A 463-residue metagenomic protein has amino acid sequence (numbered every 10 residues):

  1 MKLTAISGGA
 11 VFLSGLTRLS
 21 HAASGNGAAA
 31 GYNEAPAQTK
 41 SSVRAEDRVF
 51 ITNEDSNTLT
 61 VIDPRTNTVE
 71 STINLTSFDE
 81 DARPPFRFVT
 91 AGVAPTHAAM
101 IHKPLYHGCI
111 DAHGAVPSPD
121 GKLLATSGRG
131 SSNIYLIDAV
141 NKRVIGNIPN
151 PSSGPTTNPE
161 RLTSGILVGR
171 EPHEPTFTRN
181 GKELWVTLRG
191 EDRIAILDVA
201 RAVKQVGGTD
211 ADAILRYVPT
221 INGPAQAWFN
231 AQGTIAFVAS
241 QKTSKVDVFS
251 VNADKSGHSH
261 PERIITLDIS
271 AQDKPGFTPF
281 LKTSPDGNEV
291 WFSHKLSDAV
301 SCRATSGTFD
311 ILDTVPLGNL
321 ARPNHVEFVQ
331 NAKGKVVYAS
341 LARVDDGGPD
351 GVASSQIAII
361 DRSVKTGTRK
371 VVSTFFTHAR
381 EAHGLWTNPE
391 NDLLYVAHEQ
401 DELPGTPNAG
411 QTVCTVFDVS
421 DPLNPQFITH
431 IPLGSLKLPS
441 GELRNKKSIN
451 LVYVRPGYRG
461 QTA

Functional and structural regions predicted by a protein language model:
M1-S20: N-terminal export signals
A28-A45, F78-P119, P151-R179, P219-Q232 (+5 more regions): Beta-rich, blade/repeat-based domains predominating in secreted/periplasmic proteins but also intracellular
P36-V43, S340-A353, A397-V413: Short, conserved, GDST-rich strand-edge loop motifs in beta-rich repeat architectures
E54, R129, R189, Q241 (+4 more regions): Short loop/turn segments immediately following the C-termini of beta-strands
T66, V140-R143, D198-G207, F249-H258 (+3 more regions): Short loop/turn segments immediately following beta-strands, especially the blade-tip and inter-blade linker loops
E70-F86, I145-S152, T156-E160, V206-P219 (+4 more regions): Beta-propeller fold detector
K182-R303, I311: Solenoidal tandem-repeat scaffolds enriched in leucines and small polar residues
